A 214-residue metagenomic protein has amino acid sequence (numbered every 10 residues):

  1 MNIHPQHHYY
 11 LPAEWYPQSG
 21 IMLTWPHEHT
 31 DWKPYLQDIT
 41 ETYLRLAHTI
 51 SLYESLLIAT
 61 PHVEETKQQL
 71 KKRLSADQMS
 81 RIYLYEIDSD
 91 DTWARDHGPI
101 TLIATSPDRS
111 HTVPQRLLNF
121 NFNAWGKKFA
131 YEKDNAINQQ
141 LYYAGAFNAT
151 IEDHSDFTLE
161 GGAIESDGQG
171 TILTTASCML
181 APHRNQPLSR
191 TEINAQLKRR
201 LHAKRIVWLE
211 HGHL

Functional and structural regions predicted by a protein language model:
M1-L214: The feature marks the mature, well-folded catalytic cores of soluble enzymes
